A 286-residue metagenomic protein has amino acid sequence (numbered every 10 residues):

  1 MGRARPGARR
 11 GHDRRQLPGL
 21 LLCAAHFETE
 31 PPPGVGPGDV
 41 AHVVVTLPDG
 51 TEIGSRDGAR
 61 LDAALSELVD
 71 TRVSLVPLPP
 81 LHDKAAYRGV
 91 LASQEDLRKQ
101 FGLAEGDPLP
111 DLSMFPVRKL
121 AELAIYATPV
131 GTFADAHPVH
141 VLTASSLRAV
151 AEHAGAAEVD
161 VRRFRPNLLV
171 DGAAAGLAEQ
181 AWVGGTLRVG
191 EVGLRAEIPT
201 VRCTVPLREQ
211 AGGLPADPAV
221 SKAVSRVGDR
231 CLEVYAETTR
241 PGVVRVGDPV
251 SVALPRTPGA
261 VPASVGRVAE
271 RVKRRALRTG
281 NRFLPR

Functional and structural regions predicted by a protein language model:
M1-R286: Metal-cofactor-dependent catalytic cores
